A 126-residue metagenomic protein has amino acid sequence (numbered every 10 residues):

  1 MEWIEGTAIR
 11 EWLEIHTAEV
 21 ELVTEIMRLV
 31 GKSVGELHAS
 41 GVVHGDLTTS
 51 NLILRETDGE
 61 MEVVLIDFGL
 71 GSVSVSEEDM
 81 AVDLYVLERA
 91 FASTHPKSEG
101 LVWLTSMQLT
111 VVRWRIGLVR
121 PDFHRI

Functional and structural regions predicted by a protein language model:
M1-M27: Conserved structural core of kinase catalytic domains
E11-W12, R55, V73: Residues that scaffold the ATP/ADP-binding catalytic core of kinase and kinase-like folds
E14, V42, A92-P96: Residues in soluble alpha-helical coiled-coils and helical-bundle/repeat scaffolds
L29-H38: Short C-lobe core helix of eukaryotic-like protein kinase catalytic domains
A39-T49, L54: Catalytic-loop of the protein kinase fold
N51-L65: Conserved protein kinase catalytic/activation segment
M61-V64, F68-I126: C-lobe/activation-segment region of protein kinase-like
